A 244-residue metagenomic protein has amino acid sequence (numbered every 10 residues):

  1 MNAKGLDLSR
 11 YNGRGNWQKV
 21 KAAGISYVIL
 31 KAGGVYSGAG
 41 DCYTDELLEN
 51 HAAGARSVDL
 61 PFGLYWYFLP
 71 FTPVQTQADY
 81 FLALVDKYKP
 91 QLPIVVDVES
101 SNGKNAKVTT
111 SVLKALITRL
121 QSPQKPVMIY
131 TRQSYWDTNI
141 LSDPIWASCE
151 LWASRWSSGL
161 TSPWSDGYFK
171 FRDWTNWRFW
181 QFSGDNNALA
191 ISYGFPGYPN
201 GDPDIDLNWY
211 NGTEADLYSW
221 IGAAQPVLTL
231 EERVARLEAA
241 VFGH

Functional and structural regions predicted by a protein language model:
M1-K125: Substrate-binding cleft of extracellular glycoside hydrolase catalytic domains
M1-R10, Q18-K19, P144-T229: Functionally critical loop-and-helix segments that line ligand-binding/catalytic clefts of soluble enzyme domains
G24, A32, R56-D59, V85 (+8 more regions): Sec/Tat-exported extracytoplasmic proteins
Y36-S37, F71, W136, L160 (+1 more regions): Flexible, glycine-rich phosphate/dinucleotide-binding loops and adjacent beta-alpha linkers at cofactor/substrate
F68-P73, K104, Q133-D137, A224-T229: Noncatalytic linker/hinge segments flanking ATPase motor cores
Q77-F81, A106-I117, D137-P144, F171-A190: Short secondary-structure transition/capping segments
L92-Y168: Catalytic domains of cell-wall/extracellular-matrix polysaccharide-remodeling enzymes, centered on de-N-acetylation
A224-H244: Amphipathic alpha-helical oligomerization/assembly segments
